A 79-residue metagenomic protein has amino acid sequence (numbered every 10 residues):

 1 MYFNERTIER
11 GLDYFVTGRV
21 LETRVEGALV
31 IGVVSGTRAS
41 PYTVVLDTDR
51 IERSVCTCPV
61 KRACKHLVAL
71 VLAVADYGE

Functional and structural regions predicted by a protein language model:
M1-E79: Long, low-complexity, compositionally biased intrinsically disordered regions
